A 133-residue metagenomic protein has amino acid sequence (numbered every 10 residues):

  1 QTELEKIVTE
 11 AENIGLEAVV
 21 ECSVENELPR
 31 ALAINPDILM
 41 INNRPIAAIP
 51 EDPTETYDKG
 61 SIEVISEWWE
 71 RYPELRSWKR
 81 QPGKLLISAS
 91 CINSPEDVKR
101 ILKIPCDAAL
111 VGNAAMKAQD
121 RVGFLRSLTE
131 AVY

Functional and structural regions predicted by a protein language model:
Q1-T2, L39-D52, C91, I104-L125: Glycine-rich phosphate-binding active-site loops on the catalytic face of alpha/beta enzymes
Q1-V19, E25-R30, I65-W68: N-terminal active-site wall of soluble small-molecule enzyme domains
L4, A18-E21, I34, A48-P53 (+4 more regions): Internal alpha/beta domain cores that form substrate/cofactor-binding pockets in large enzymes and binding proteins
L4, V24, S61, I65 (+2 more regions): Aromatic/hydrophobic pocket-lining residues that form the small-molecule binding cavity in soluble enzyme cores
E10-V19, E74-A89: Short beta-strand/loop segments at the ligand-binding rim of alpha/beta enzyme cores
S23-D37, P82-V111, L128: Catalytic cores of alpha/beta
P53-T54, D58, V64-E74, A115-Y133: C-terminal helical cap(s) of enzyme catalytic domains, especially alpha/beta-barrels
V64-S77, N93-L102: A short, acidic, amphipathic alpha-helical segment used as a generic capping/interface helix at domain edges
